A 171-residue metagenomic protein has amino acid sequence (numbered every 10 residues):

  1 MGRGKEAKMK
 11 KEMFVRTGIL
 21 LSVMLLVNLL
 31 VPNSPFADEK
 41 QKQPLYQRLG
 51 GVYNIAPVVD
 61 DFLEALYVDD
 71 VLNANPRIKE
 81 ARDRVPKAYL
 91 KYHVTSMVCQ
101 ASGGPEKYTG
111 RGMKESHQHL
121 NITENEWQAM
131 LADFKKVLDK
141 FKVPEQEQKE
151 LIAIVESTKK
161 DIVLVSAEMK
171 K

Functional and structural regions predicted by a protein language model:
M1-K8, F36: Short, Lys/Arg-enriched N-terminal segments with co-localized hydrophobic residues within the first ~10-30 amino acids
M1-R3, T17, T109: Feature targets compositionally biased, intrinsically disordered low-complexity regions with long contiguous runs
R3-K5, L21, L26: Generic alpha-helical structural signal
M9-S22, V31: Bacterial N-terminal signal peptides that target proteins for export
K10-K11, L30, Q43, S96: Exposed boundary/loop context
L26-S34: Hydrophobic membrane-targeting alpha-helices
P35-K171: Core of compact, soluble alpha-helical bundle domains
